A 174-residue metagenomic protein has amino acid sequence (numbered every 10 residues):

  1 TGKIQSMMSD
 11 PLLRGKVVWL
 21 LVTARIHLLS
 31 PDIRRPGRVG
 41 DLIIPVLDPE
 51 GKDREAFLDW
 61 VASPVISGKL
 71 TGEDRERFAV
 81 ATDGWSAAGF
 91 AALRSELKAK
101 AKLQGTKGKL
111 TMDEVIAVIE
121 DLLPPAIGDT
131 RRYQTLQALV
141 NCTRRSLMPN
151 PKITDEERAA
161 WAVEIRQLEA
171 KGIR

Functional and structural regions predicted by a protein language model:
T1-R174: AAA+ P-loop ATPase motor domain of ring mechanoenzymes
